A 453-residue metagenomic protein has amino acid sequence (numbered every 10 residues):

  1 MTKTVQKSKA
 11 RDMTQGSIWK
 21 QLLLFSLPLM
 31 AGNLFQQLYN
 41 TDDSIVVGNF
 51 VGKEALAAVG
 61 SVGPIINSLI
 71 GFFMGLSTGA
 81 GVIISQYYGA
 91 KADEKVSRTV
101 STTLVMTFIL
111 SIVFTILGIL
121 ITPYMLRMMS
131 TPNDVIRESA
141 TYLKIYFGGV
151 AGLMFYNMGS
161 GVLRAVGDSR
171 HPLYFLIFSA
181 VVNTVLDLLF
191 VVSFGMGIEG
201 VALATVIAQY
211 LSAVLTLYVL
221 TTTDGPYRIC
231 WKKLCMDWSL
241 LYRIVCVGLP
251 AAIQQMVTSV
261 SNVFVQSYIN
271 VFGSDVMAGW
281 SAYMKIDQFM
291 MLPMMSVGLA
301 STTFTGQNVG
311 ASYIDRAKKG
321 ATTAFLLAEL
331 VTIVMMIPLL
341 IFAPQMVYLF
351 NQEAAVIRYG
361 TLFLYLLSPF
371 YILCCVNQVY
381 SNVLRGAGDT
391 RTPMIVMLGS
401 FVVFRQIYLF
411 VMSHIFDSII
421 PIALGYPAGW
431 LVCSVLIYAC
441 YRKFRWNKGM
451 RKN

Functional and structural regions predicted by a protein language model:
M1-S26, I84-A151, S193-L249, T305-F370 (+1 more regions): Short alpha-helical transmembrane segments in multi-pass integral membrane proteins
Q15, W19-L38, D42, I65-F72 (+6 more regions): Residue-level signal for short hydrophobic patches within transmembrane helices of multi-pass membrane transporters
L24-D43, I145, Y156, S179 (+4 more regions): Transmembrane helical elements of multi-pass membrane transporters/channels
L34, L38-L56, L126-N133, L189-M196 (+5 more regions): Helix-terminus/linker motif at the lipid-water interface of multi-pass membrane proteins
T41-S44, I116, M158-V162, T184-L189 (+6 more regions): Alpha-helical transmembrane segments of multipass membrane proteins
K53-P64, L143, A202, S274-F289 (+2 more regions): Small-residue hotspots at the loop-to-helix junctions and early N-terminal turns of transmembrane alpha-helices
L56-I116, L153-P172, Q266, G279-A343 (+1 more regions): Small-residue-rich hydrophobic transmembrane alpha-helices
S77, Y146-R164, P172-A180, V201-T216 (+4 more regions): Short runs within selected transmembrane alpha-helices of multi-pass transporters and secretion channels
